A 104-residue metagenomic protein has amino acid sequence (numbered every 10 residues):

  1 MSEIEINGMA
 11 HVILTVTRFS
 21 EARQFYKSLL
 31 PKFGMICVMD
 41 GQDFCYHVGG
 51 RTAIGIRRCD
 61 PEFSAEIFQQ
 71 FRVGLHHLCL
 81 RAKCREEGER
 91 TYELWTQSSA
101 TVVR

Functional and structural regions predicted by a protein language model:
M1-R23, L78: N-terminal beta-strand motif that seeds the catalytic metal site of vicinal oxygen chelate
M1-S2, E62-F68: Short beta-strand/turn micro-motifs at beta-sheet edges
M9-A10, F63, V73: N-terminal pre-domain/capping segments
A10, I36, T101: Short acidic/polar active-site loop segments enriched in Thr and Asp
I13-D60: Core segments of cupin and vicinal oxygen chelate
V16-E21, L78-R104: Vicinal oxygen chelate
G49-R51, R72-L75: Short connector loops at helix/strand junctions that flank enzyme active sites, especially segments positioning acidic
R57, E66-R72: A generic structured-segment signal
